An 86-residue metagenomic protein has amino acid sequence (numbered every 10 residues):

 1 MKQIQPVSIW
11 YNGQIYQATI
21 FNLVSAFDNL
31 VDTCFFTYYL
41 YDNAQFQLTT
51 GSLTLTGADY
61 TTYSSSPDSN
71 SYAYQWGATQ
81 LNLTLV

Functional and structural regions predicted by a protein language model:
M1-D28: Negatively charged, low-complexity tracts enriched in Asp/Glu with abundant Ser/Thr
K2-I4, I9, L48-V86: Acidic, low-complexity intrinsically disordered segments
N12, Q17, N22, Y39-D42 (+2 more regions): Compositionally biased, intrinsically disordered low-complexity regions enriched in proline and serine
L30-D59: A short, structured beta-strand/loop element
